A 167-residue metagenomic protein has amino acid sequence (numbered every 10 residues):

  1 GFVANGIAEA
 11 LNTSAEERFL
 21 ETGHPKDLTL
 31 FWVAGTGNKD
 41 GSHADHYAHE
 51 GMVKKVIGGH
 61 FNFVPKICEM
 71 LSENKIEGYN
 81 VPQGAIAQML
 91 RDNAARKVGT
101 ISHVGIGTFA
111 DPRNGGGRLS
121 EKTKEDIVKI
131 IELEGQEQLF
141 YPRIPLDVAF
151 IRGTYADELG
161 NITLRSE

Functional and structural regions predicted by a protein language model:
G1-E167: Conserved alpha/beta enzyme-core scaffold
